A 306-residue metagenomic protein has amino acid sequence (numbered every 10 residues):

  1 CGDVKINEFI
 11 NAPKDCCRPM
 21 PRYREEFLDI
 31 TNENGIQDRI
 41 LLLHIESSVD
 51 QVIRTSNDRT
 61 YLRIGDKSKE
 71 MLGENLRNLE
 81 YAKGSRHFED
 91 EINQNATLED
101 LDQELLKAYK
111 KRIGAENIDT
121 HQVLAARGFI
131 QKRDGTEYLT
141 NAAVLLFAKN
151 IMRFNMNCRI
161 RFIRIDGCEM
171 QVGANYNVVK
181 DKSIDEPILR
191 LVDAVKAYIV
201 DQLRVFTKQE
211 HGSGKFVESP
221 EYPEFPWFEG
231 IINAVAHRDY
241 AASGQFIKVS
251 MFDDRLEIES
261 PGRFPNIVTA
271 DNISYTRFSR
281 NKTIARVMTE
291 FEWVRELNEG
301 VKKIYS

Functional and structural regions predicted by a protein language model:
C1-T60: Divalent-cation
D3-N7, Q37, E224, F228 (+3 more regions): Amphipathic alpha-helical transducer elements in NTP-driven molecular machines
M20-R22, N157, G244-F246: Short secondary-structure junction motifs
Q37-R39, Q245, D254: Beta-strand-connecting loop/turn residues
I45, L256-P261: Conserved DxG motif in ATP/Mg2+-binding regions
I64-S243, M251-D254, G262-F278, F291 (+3 more regions): Active-site helix-to-loop segments that bind/position phosphate- or nucleotide-bearing substrates and donors across
